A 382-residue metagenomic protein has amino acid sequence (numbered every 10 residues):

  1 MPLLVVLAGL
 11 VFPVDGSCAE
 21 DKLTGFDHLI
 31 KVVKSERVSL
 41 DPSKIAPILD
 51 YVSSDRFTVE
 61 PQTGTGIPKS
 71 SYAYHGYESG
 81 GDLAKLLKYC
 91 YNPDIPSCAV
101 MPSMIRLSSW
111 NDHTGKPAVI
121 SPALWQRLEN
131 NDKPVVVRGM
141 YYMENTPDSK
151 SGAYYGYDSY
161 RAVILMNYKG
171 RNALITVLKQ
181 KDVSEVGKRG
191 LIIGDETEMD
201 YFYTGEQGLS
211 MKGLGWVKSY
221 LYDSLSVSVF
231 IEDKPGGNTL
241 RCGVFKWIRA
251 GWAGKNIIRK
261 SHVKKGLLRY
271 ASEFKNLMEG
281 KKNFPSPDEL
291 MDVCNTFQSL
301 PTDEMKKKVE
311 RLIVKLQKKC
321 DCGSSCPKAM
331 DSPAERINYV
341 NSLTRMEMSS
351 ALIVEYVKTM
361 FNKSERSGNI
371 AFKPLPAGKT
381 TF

Functional and structural regions predicted by a protein language model:
P2-V11: Bacterial N-terminal signal peptides
F12-C18: Sec/Tat signal peptide C-region and signal peptidase I cleavage site
C18-F382: Terminal "cap-and-tail" regions of soluble proteins that handle hydrophobic small molecules
